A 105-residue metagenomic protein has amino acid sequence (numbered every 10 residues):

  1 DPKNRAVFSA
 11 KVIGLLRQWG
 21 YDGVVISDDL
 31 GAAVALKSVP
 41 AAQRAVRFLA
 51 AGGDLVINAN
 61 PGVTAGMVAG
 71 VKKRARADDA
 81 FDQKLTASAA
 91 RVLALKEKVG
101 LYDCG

Functional and structural regions predicted by a protein language model:
D1-A80: Second-shell residues forming the walls of enzyme active-site clefts
A77-C104: Mid-to-C-terminal alpha-helical segments outside catalytic/metal-binding sites
